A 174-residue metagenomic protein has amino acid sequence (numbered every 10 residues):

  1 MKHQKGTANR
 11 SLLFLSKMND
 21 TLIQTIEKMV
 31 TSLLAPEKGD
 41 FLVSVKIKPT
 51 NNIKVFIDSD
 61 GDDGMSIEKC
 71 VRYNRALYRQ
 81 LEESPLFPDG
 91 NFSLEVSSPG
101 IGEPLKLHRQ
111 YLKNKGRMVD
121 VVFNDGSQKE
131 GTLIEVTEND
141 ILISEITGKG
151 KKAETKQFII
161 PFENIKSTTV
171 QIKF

Functional and structural regions predicted by a protein language model:
M1-E130, I134-S167, Q171-F174: Short Lys/Arg-rich amphipathic alpha-helical segments
